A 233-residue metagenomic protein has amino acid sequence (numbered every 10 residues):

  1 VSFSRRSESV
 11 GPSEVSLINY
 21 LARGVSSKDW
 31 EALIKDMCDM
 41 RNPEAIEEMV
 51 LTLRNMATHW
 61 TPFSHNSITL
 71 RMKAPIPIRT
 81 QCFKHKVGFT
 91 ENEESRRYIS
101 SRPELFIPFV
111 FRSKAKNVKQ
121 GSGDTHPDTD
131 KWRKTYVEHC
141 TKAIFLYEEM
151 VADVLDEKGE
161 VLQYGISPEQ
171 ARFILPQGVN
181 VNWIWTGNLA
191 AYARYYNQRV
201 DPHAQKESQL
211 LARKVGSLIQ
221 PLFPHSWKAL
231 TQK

Functional and structural regions predicted by a protein language model:
V1-K233: Family-specific signature for flavin-dependent thymidylate synthase
